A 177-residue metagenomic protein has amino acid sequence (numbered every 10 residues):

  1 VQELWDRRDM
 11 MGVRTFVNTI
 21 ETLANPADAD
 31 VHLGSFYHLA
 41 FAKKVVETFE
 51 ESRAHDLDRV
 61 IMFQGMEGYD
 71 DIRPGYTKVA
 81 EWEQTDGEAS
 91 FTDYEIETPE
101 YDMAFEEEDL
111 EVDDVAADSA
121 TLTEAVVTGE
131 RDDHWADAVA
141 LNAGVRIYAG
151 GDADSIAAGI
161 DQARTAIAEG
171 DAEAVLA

Functional and structural regions predicted by a protein language model:
V1-A177: Glycine-rich anion-binding loops and their surrounding alpha/beta cores
